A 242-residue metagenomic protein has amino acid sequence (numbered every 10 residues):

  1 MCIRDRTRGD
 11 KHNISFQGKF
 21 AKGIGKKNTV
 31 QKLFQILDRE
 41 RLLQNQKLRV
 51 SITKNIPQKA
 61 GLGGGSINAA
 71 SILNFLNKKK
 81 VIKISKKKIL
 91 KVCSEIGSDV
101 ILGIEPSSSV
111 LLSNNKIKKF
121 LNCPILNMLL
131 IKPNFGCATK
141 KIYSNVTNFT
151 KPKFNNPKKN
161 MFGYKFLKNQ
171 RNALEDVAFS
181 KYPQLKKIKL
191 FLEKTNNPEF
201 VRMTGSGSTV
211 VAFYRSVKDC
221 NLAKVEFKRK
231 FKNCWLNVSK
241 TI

Functional and structural regions predicted by a protein language model:
M1-A60, K78-K88, C123-P124, K132-F135: ATP-binding N-lobe of GHMP and related small-molecule kinases
R4, V30-L33, G65, I131 (+3 more regions): Residue-level signal for inorganic ion chemistry
I14, G103-E105, S109-F200, F213-K228 (+2 more regions): Conserved, helical-rich catalytic subdomain that frames metal- and/or nucleotide-binding sites in enzyme alpha/beta
Q17, R49-T53, G103, T204 (+1 more regions): Solvent-exposed beta-strand sheet faces enriched in polar/charged residues
A60-K86, L102-I104: DPxDG-like acidic metal-binding loop motif
S85-I96, K224: Short, well-structured alpha-helical segments that form the helix of a local strand-helix-strand
G207-V210: Conserved glycine-rich beta-strand-loop-beta hairpin in the small C-terminal domain of fold type I
